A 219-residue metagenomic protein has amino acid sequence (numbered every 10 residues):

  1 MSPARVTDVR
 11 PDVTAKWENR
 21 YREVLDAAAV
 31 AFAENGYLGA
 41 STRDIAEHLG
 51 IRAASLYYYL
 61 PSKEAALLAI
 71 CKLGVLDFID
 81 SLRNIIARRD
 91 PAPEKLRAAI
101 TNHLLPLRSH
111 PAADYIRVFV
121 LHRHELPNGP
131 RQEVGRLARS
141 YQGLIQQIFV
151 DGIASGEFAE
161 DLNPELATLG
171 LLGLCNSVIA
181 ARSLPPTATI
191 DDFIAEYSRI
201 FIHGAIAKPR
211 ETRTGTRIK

Functional and structural regions predicted by a protein language model:
M1-D8, A98, N102-P106, Q142-S155 (+3 more regions): C-terminal peripheral helix-coil segments that are non-catalytic and often amphipathic
R10, E23, A31-A65, A69: Helix-turn-helix
R20-A28, I45, I70-G74, F78 (+1 more regions): Generic hydrophobic, amphipathic alpha-helix propensity
L38-G39, F158-L162: Short, charged helix-capping/linker segments at alpha-helix termini
A69, R83-A113, P164, T168-L171 (+2 more regions): Hydrophobic alpha-helical connector segments
L73-D80, N128-S155, E165-L169, D192: Amphipathic alpha-helical packing segments from all-alpha helical-bundle domains
I85, R117, R123, R182-P185: Secondary-structure edge/capping motif, primarily at the C-terminal ends of alpha-helices and the immediately following
K95, R108-G129, Q146: Amphipathic alpha-helical segments used for helix-helix packing
